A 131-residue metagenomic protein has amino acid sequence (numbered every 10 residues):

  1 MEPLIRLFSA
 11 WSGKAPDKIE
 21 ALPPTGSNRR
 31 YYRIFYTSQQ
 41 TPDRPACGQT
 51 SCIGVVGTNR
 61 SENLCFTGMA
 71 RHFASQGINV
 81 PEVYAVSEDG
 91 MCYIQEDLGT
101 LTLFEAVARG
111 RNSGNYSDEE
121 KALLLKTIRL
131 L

Functional and structural regions predicted by a protein language model:
M1, R29-R30, N79-P81: Localized chelating/binding microdomains that coordinate divalent metal ions or stabilize phosphate-bearing
M1-E20: Juxta-kinase regulatory segment immediately upstream of eukaryotic protein kinase catalytic domains
E2-I5, N28, N63, T67: Short, well-ordered alpha-helical scaffold segments within catalytic/effector domains
P3, P23-P24, T58, A85: Alpha-helical protein-protein interaction elements
S12, P24, P45-C47: Generic structural signal for beta-strand residues in well-ordered domains
K14-Y36: ATP-binding glycine-rich phosphate-binding loop
I34-L131: ATP-binding pocket architecture of kinase catalytic cores
